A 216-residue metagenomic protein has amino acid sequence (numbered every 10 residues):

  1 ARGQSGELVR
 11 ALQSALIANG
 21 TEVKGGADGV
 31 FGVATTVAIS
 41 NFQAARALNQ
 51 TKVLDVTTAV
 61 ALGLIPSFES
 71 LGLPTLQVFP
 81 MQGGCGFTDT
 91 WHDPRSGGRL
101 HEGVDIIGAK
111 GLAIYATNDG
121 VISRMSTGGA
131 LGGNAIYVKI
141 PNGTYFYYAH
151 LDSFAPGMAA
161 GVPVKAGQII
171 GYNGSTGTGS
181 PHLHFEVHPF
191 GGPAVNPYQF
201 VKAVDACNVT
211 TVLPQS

Functional and structural regions predicted by a protein language model:
A1-R10, S14-L62: Short acidic, glycine/serine/threonine-rich helix-capping segments at coil-helix boundaries
A1-V9, L76-G97: Extracytoplasmic/periplasm-facing segments of secreted or lipoprotein envelope proteins
R2, G29, K52, G108 (+3 more regions): Conserved strand-loop elements at the edges of beta-sheets that form or border functional pockets
T21, D119, N142-F146, A166 (+1 more regions): Loop/turn elements at helix/coil->beta-strand transitions in domains of secreted/extracellular proteins
I39, G167-I170: Conserved hydrophobic/aromatic packing and binding residues within compact polymer-binding modules
L71-F79, I107, P156-A166, E186-S216: Acidic, glycine-rich catalytic/binding loops that coordinate metals and/or anionic ligands
C85-N118: Short glycine/threonine/proline-enriched tight-turn/helix- or strand-capping micro-motif at secondary-structure
H101, A116-A160, T176, P181-L183 (+1 more regions): Zn2+-dependent peptidoglycan hydrolase active-site motif and core
